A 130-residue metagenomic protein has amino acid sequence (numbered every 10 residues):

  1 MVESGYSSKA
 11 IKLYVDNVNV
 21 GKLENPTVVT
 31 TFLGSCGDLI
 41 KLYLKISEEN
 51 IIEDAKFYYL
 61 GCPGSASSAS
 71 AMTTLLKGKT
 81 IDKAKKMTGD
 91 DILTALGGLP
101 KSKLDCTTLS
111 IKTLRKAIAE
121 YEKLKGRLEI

Functional and structural regions predicted by a protein language model:
M1-V29, E53, K79-I130: C-terminal binding/interaction regions
T31-S35: Short Gly/Pro-enriched turn/cap motifs at secondary-structure boundaries
C36, Y59-S68, C106: Short, thiol/selenol-centered motifs that function as redox-active sites or metal-ligating centers
D38-N50: Short beta-strand elements
K41-Y43, A55, S68: Short, glycine/acidic-enriched capping/hinge loops at junctions between secondary-structure elements
E49-Y58: Short, well-ordered strand-loop elements centered on a beta-strand within folded domains, enriched for acidic residues
G64, S68-K79: Alpha-helical support elements that line or immediately flank enzyme active sites and cofactor-binding pockets
